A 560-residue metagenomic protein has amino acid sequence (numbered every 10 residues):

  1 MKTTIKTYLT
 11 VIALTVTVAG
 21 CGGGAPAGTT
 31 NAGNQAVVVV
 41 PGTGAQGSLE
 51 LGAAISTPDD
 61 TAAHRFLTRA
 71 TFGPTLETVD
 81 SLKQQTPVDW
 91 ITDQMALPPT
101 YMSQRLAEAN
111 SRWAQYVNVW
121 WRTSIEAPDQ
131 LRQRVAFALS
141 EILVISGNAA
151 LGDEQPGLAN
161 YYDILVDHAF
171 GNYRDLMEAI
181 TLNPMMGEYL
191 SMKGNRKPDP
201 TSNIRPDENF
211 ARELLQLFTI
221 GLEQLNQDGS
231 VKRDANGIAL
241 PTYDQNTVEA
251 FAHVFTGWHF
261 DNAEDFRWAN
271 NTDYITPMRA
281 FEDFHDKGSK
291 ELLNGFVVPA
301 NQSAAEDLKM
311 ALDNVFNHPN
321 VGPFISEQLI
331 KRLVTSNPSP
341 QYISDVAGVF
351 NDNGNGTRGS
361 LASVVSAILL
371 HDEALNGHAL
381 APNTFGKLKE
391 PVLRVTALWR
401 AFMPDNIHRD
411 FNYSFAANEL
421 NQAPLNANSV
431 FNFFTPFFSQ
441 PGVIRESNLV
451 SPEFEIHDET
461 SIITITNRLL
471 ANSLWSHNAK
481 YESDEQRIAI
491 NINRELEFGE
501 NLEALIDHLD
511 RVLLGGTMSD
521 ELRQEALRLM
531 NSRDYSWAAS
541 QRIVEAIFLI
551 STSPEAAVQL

Functional and structural regions predicted by a protein language model:
M1-L9: Bacterial N-terminal signal peptides that target proteins for export
T10-L14: Hydrophobic helical h-region of N-terminal Sec-dependent signal peptides in bacterial secretory/periplasmic proteins
T17-G20: C-terminal motif of bacterial Sec signal peptides marking the signal peptidase cleavage site
G22-A25: Bacterial signal peptide processing site
T29-T57, T61-R65: Post-signal peptide N-terminal segment of mature Sec-exported envelope proteins
A45, V79, K83-T86, W113-W120 (+2 more regions): Active-site substrate-binding loop specific to GH73 endo-beta-N-acetylglucosaminidase modules in bacterial autolysins
A62, T68-A70, P74-H168, Y189 (+2 more regions): N-terminal accessory alpha/beta regions
H64-T71, L143, H318-G322, S326-N355 (+1 more regions): Flexible, low-complexity segments enriched for small/polar residues
